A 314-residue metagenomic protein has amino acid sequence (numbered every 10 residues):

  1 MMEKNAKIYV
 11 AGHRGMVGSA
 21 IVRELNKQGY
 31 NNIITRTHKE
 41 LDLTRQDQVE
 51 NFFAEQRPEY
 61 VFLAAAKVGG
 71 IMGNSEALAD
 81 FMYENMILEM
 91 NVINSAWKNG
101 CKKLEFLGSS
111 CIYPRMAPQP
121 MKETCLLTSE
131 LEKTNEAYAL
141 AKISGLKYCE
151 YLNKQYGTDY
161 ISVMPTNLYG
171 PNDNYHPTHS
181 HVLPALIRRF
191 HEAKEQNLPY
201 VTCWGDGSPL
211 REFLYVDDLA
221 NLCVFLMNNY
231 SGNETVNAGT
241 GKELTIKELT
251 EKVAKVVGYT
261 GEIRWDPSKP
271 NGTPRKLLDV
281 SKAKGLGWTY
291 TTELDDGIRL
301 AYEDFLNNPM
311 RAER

Functional and structural regions predicted by a protein language model:
K4, M90-N135: Conserved Rossmann-fold NAD(P)-dependent oxidoreductase catalytic core, especially the SDR/UDP-sugar
A11, R36, V61-K67, L104-S110 (+1 more regions): SDR active-site strand-loop-helix element
A11-M16, A20-Q28, E192-R314: C-terminal substrate-binding subdomain of Rossmann-fold SDR/epimerase-dehydratase oxidoreductases
N26-N51: Adenosine-cofactor binding site in Rossmann-like domains, unifying the SAM/SAH pocket of S-adenosylmethionine-dependent
D42, I112-P114, A137, I161-A185 (+1 more regions): Flexible, glycine-rich beta-alpha linker
Q46-M86, S95-K98: NAD(P)H-binding glycine-rich loop region in Rossmannoid oxidoreductase-like domains and their noncatalytic homologs
M82, M86, T134-L146, H176-P184 (+2 more regions): Short-chain dehydrogenase/reductase
K133-T166, A185-E195: Active-site Tyr-X1-5-Lys
